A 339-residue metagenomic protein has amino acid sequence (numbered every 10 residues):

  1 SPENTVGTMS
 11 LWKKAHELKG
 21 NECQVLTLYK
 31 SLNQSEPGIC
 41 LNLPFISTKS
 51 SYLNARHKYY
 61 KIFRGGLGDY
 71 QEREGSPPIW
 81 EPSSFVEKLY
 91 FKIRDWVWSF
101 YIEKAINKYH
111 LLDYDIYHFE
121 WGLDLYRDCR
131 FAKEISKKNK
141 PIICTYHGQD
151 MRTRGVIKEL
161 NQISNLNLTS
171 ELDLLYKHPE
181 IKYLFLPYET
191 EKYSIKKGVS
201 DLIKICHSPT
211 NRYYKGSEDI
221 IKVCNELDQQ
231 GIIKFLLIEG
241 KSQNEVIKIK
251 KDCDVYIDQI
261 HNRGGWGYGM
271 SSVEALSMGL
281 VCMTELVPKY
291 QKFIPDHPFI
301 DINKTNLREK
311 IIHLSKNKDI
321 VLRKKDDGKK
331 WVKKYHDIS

Functional and structural regions predicted by a protein language model:
S1-P2, Y90-W96, I106-R127: Short N-terminal targeting/anchoring amphipathic segment
D115-G122, A132-M151, L166-T169: Active-site proximal beta-strand in glycosyltransferases
I143, D150-M151, N161-S200: Donor nucleotide-sugar binding/catalytic pocket of nucleotide-sugar-dependent glycosyltransferases
I195-K215, I221: Conserved donor-binding/catalytic core segment of Leloir-type glycosyltransferases
Q259-M270, T284-P298: Nucleotide-sugar-dependent
A275-T284: Short hydrophobic beta-strand element within catalytic cores of glycosyltransferases and related nucleotide-activated
Q291-I312: Change "using UDP/GDP/dTDP sugars" to "using nucleotide sugars
D319-S339: A charged, aromatic-enriched C-terminal amphipathic alpha-helix characteristic of glycosyltransferases across folds
